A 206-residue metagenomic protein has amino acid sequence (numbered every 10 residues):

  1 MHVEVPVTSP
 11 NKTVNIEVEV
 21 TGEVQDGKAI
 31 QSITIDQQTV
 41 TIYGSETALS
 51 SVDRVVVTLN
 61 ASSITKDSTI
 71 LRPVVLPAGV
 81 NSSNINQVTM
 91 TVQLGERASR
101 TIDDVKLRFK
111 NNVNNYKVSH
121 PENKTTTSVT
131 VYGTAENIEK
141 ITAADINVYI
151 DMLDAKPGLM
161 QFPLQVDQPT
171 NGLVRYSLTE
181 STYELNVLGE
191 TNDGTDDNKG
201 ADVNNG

Functional and structural regions predicted by a protein language model:
M1-G206: Structured interface patches
